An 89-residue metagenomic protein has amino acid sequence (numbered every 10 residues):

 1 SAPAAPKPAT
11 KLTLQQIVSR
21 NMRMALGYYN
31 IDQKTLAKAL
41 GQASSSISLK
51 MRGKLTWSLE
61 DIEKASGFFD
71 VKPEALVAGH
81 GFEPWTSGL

Functional and structural regions predicted by a protein language model:
S1-I31: A short, Lys/Arg-rich alpha-helix, primarily the initiator
R23, K34, E63: Residues within the helices of the helix-turn-helix
L26, A37, S66: The alpha-helix within a helix-turn-helix
N30-L49: Short alpha-helical DNA-recognition segment
I31, W57-E60: Residue-level signal for the short linker/turn that defines the boundary of a DNA-recognition helix
E60-A75: DNA major-groove recognition helix of helix-turn-helix/homeodomain DNA-binding modules
T86-S87: Short, intrinsically disordered C-terminal tails of secreted or membrane-associated proteins
